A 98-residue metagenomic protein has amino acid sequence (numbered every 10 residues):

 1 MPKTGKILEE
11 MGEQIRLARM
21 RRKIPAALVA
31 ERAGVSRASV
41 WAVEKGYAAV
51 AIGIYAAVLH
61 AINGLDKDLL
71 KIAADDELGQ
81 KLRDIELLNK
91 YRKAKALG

Functional and structural regions predicted by a protein language model:
M1-R21: A short, Lys/Arg-rich alpha-helix, primarily the initiator
E13, K23-P25, V50-G53: Residue-level signal for the short linker/turn that defines the boundary of a DNA-recognition helix
R19, A30, L59: The alpha-helix within a helix-turn-helix
K23-W41: Short alpha-helical DNA-recognition segment
S36, Y47, I62, D76: The DNA-recognition helices of helix-turn-helix-type DNA-binding domains
A51-K71: DNA major-groove recognition helix of helix-turn-helix/homeodomain DNA-binding modules
L69-G98: Short, charged recognition helix plus adjacent turn of helix-turn-helix-like nucleic-acid-binding domains
